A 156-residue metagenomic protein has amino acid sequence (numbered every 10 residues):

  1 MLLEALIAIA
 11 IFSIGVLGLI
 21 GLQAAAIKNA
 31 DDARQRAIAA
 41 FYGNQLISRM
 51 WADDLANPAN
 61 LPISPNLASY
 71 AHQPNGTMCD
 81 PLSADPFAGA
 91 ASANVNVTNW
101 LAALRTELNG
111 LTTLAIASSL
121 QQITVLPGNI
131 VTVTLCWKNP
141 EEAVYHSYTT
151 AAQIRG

Functional and structural regions predicted by a protein language model:
M1-N44: Aliphatic-rich helix starts adjacent to a transmembrane/signal segment
I7, D31, R36-G156: Flexible, low-complexity segments enriched in proline/glycine/serine and punctuated by aromatic residues
